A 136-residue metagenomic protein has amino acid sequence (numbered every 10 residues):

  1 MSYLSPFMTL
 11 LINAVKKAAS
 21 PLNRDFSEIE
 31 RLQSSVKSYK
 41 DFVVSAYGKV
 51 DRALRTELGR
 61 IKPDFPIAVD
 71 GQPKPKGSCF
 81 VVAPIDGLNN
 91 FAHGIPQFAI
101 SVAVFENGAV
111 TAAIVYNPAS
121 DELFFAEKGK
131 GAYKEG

Functional and structural regions predicted by a protein language model:
M1-I85: N-terminal subdomain of lithium-sensitive/metallo-dependent phosphomonoesterases centered on the IMPase/IPPase/PAP
K74-Y133: DPxDG-like acidic metal-binding loop motif
G136: Anionic-ligand binding region
